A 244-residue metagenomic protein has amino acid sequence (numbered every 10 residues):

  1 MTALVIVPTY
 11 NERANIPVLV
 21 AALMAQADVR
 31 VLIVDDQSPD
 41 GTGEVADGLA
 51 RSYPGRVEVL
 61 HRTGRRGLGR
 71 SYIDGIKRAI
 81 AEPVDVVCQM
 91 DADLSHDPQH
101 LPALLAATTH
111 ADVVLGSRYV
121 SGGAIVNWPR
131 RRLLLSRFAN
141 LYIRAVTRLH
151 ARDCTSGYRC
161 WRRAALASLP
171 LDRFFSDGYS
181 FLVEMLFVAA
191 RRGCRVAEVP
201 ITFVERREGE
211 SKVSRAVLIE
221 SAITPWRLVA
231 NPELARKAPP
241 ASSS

Functional and structural regions predicted by a protein language model:
A3-E12, L19, V34: A conserved hydrophobic helix/loop-capping motif in glycosyltransferases and polysaccharide synthases
V7, V29-S38, L60-H61: Short beta-strand/loop segment that forms part of the nucleotide-sugar
A14-V18, D40-L49: Acidic helix N-cap motif at the loop->helix transition within catalytic regions of sugar-transfer enzymes
A21-R30: Short, acidic, metal-binding catalytic loop of nucleotide-sugar glycosyltransferases
D35-E44, L94: A conserved acidic beta->alpha catalytic loop
R62-A81, P98-Y179, R206-S221, P239-A241: Acceptor/aglycone-binding surface of glycosyltransferases and processive sugar-polymer synthases
V84-S95: Short beta-strand-to-loop acidic/aromatic patch adjacent to the donor-nucleotide binding site
H150, R173-D177, L186-T202: Catalytic donor-sugar/metal-binding loop of nucleotide-sugar-dependent glycosyltransferases
